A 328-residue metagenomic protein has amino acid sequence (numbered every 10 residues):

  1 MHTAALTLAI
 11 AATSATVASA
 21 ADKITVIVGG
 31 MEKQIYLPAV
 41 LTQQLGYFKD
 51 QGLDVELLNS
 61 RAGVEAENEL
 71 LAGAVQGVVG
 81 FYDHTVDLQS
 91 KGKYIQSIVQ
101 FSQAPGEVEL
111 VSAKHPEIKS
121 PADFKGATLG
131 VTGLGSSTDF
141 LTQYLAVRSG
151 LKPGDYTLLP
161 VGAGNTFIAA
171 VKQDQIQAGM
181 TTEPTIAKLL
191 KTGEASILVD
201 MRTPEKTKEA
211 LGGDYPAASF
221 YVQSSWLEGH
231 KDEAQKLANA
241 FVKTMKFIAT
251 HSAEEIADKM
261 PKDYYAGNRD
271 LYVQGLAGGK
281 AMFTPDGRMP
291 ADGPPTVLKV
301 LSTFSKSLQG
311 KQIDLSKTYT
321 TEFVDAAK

Functional and structural regions predicted by a protein language model:
M1-A5: Bacterial N-terminal signal peptides that target proteins for export
S14-A20: Sec/Tat signal peptide C-region and signal peptidase I cleavage site
A21-V161, A170-E183, E194, L198-V199: Short, glycine-/small- and polar/acidic-enriched structural segments that line small-molecule recognition paths
Y36, E67, Y82-T85, P121 (+11 more regions): Extracytoplasmic/secreted envelope proteins and their assembly/folding machinery, especially bacterial periplasmic
D50, T203-G213, K280-A291: Short, solvent-exposed loop/beta-turn-alpha elements that line the ligand-binding surface or hinge of extracytoplasmic
D83, T166-P261: Pocket-lining segment of extracytoplasmic ligand-binding domains
L227-L308: Secondary-structure end/capping motifs
P295-K328: Conserved C-terminal helix/tail region of periplasmic/extracytoplasmic solute-binding proteins
